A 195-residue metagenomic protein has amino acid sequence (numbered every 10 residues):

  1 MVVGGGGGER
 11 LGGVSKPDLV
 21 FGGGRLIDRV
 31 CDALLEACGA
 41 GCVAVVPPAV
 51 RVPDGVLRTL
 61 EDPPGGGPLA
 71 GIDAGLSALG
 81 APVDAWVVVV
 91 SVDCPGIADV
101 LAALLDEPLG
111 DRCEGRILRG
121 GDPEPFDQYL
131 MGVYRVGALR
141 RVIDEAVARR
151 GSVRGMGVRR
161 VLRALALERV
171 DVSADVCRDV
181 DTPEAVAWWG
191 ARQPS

Functional and structural regions predicted by a protein language model:
M1-G155, R160-V176, E184, P194: Nucleotide and nucleotide-moiety/phosphate-recognizing core
